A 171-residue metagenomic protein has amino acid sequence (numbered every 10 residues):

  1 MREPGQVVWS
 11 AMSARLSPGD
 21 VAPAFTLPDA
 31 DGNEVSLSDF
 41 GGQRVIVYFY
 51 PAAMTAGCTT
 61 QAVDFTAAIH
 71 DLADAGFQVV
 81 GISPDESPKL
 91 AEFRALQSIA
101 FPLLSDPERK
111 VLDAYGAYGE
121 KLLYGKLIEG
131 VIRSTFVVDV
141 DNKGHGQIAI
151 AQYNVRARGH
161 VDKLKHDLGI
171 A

Functional and structural regions predicted by a protein language model:
R2-A171: Chalcogenol-based redox active-site neighborhoods
